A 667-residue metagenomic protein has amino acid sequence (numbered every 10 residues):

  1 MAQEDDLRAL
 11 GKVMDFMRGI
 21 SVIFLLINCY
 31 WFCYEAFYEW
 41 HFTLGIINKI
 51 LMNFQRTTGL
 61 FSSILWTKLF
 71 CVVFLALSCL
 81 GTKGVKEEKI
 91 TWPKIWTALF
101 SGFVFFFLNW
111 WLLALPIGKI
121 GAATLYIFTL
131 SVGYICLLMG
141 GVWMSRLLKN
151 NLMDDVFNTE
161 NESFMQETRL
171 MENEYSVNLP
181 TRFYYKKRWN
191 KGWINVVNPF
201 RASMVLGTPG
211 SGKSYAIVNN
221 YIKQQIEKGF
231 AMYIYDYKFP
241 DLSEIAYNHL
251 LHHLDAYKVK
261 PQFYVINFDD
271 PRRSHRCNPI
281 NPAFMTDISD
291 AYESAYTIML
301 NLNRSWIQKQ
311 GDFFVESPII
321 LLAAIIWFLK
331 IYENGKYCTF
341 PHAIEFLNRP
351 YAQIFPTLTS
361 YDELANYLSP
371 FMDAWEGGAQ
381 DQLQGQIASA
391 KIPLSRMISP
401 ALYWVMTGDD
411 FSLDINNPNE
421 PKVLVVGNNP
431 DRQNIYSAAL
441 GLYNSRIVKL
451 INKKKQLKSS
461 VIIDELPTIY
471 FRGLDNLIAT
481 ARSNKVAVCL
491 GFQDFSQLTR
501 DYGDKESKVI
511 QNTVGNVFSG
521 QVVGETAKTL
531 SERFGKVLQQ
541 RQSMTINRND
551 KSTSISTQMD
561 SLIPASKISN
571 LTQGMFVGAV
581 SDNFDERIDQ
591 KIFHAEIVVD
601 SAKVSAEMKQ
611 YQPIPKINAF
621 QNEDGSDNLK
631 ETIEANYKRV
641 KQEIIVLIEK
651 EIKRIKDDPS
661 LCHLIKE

Functional and structural regions predicted by a protein language model:
M1-S211, Y215, N220, N547-R548 (+1 more regions): Basic- and hydrophobic-enriched, low-structure N-terminal and domain-boundary segments that flank ATP-binding catalytic
F42, L148-M153, F157, I194-V486 (+4 more regions): P-loop NTPase motor domains
F54-G59, T339-A343, T407, T545-N549: Short, surface-exposed recognition loops or helix-turn segments adjacent to catalytic cores
A76-K83, G441, S445, N516 (+1 more regions): Hydrophobic alpha-helical segments involved in membrane association or supramolecular assembly
F183-W189, N303-F313, R541-Q558: Low-complexity, polar-biased intrinsically disordered regions enriched in Pro/Ser/Thr/Gly
I478-T480, N484-S581: Conserved ATP-driven motor cores of ASCE-family P-loop NTPases powering translocation/secretion/packaging/pilus
D589-K591: Intrinsically disordered, low-complexity segments enriched in serine, threonine, and glycine
F593-I597: N-terminal charged/capping segments associated with class I S-adenosyl-L-methionine
